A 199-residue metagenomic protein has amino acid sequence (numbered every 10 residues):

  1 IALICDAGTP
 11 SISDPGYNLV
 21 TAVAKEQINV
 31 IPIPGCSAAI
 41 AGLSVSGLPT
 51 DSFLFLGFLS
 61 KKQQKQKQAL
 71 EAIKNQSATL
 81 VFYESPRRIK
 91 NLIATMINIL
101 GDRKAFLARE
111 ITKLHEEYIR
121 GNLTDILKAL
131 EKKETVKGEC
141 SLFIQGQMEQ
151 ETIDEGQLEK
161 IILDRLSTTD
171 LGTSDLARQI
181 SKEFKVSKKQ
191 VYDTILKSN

Functional and structural regions predicted by a protein language model:
I1, T79, P86-N199: A contiguous loop/helix-start segment that scaffolds small-molecule binding in enzyme catalytic cores
C5, P32-G35, F82, L107: General beta-strand structural signal in soluble alpha/beta enzymes
C5-A7, G57: Short glycine-centered, acidic/aromatic-flanked micro-motifs in structured strand/loop junctions that mark active-site
A7-P15, I89: Acidic, metal-coordinating catalytic cores used for nucleic-acid/nucleotide bond scission and strand-transfer chemistry
P10, S37-I40, K113-L114: Short gly/pro/ser/thr-enriched loop/turn and capping motifs at secondary-structure boundaries
S11-I12, K62-K65, H115: Secondary-structure boundary/capping motif
P15-G16, Q66, L92, I119: Residues at alpha-helix caps and immediate loop-helix transition turns in enzyme cores, especially N- and C-cap
N18-Q76: Class I SAM-dependent methyltransferase SAM-binding "motif I" and its flanking Rossmann-like core
